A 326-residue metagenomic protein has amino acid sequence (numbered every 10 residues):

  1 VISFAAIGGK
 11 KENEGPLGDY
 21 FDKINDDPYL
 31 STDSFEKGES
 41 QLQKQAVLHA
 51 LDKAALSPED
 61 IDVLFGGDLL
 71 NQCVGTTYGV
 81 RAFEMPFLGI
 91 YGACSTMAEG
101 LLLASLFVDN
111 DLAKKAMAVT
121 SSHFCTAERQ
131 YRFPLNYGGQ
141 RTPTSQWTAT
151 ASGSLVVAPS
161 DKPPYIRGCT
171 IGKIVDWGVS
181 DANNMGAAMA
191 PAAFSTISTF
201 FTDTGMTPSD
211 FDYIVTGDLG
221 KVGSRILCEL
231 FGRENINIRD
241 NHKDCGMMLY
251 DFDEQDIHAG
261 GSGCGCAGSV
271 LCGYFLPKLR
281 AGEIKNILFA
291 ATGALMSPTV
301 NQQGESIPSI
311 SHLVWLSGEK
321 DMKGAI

Functional and structural regions predicted by a protein language model:
V1-E36, P134-T199, D203, N237-D256 (+3 more regions): Condensing-enzyme catalytic core mediating Claisen C-C bond formation in acyl metabolism
V1-F65, L69-G75, N184, A192-S209 (+5 more regions): Conserved active-site "lid/cap" helical segment
I2, G66-G67, A116-S122, V157 (+1 more regions): Short beta-strand segments
K37-E39, F65, P86-A98, S145-W147 (+1 more regions): Active-site nucleophile and cofactor-binding loops and adjacent substrate-binding regions of central metabolic enzymes
D60-F87, M97-L102: Long, hydrophobic/aromatic-enriched structural stretches that serve as scaffold segments
G67-Q72, C94-S95, T120-T126, G172-K173 (+2 more regions): Acidic, glycine-rich active-site loops and adjacent beta-strand->loop/helix elements that engage anionic groups
T77-V80, L219-E234, T299-I307: Short glycine/threonine-rich loop-to-helix capping motif typified by GTGT followed within a few residues by an Asp-Pro
Y91-A118, V157, S262-E283: Active-site-proximal alpha-helical scaffold in enzymes
